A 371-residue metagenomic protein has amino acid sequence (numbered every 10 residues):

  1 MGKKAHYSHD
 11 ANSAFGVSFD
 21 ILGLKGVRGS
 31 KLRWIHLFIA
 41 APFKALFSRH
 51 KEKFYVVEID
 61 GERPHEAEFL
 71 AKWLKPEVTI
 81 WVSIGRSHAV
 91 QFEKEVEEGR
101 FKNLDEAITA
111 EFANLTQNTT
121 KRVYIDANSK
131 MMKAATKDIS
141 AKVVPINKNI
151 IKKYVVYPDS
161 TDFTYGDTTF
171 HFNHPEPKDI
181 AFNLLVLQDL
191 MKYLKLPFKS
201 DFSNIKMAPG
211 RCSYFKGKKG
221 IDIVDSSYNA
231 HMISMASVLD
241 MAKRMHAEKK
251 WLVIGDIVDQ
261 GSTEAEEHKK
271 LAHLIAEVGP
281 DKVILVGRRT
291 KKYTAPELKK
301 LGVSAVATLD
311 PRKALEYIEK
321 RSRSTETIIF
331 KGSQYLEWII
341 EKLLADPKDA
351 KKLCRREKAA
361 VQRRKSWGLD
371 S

Functional and structural regions predicted by a protein language model:
K3-A110, A181: ATP-dependent carboxylate-amine ligase catalytic core
H6-Y7, F54-E58, V123-Y124, I223-D225 (+2 more regions): Short catalytic-loop micro-motif centered on adjacent basic/acidic residues
D10-S13, S83-R86, K148-I151, A307-A314 (+1 more regions): Short, acidic/turn-prone active-site loops that include or flank metal/cofactor- and phosphate-binding residues
G16, H65-E66, M131-A135, K292-T294 (+2 more regions): Phosphate- and divalent-cation-binding pockets in alpha/beta enzyme and binding domains that engage nucleotide-derived
K51-K53, A71-D222, A247-E248, H273-K282 (+1 more regions): Acidic, Mg2+-coordinating active-site environments of NTP-dependent enzymes
E58, W81-S83, D126, V253-G255 (+1 more regions): Short beta-strand segments
D60-P64, S129-K130, N229-A230, P311-R312: Short beta->alpha connector loops
P177, D189-P197, S203-S371: ATP-dependent carboxylate-amine ligase
